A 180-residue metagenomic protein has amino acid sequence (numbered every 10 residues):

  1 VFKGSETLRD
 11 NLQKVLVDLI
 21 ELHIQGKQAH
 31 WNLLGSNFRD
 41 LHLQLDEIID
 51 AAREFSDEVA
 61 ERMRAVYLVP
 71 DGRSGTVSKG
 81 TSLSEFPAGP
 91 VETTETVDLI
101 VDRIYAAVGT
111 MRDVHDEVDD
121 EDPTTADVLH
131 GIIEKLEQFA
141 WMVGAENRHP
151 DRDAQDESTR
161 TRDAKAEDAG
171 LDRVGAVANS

Functional and structural regions predicted by a protein language model:
V1-T7, L22-E47, T110-T124: Helix-loop segments that flank and shape redox-cofactor active sites
V1-V15, T93, V97-I100: Disorder-to-helix initiation segments
F2-E6, D10, R64-D71, G75 (+2 more regions): Intrinsically disordered regulatory regions flanking bHLH/HLH domains in eukaryotic helix-loop-helix transcription
L16, H23, H30, I49 (+5 more regions): A structural signal for well-ordered alpha-helices, especially hydrophobic packing surfaces of coiled-coils
K27, W31, A60, R64 (+5 more regions): Alpha-helical coiled-coil oligomerization motifs
N37-T76: Conserved alpha-helical segments that form or flank metal/cofactor-binding pockets of metalloenzymes
E61, G75-G131: Acidic/histidine-rich alpha-helical segments that form the ligand environment of transition-metal centers
A107-N179: Preference for long, well-ordered alpha-helical segments
